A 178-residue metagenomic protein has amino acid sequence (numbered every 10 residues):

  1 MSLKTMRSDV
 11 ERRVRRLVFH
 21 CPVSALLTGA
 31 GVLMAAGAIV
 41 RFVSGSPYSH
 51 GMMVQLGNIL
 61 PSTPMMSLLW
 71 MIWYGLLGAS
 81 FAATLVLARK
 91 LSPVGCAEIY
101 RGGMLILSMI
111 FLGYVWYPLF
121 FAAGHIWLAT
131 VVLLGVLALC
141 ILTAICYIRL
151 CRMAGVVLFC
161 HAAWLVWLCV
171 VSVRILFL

Functional and structural regions predicted by a protein language model:
M1-R16: Cytoplasmic juxtamembrane interface segments
R13-G29: N-terminal membrane topogenic signal
V14, V18, V43, G57-L60: Generic secondary-structure transition motif, activating predominantly at the C-termini of alpha-helices
S24-A36, L107-F111: Alpha-helical transmembrane segments
A30-S49: Alpha-helical transmembrane segments of multi-pass membrane proteins
A38, H50-C146, L176: Portal/gating segments that form or line small-molecule/metal binding sites
T143-L178: Terminal transmembrane helical module of multi-pass membrane proteins
